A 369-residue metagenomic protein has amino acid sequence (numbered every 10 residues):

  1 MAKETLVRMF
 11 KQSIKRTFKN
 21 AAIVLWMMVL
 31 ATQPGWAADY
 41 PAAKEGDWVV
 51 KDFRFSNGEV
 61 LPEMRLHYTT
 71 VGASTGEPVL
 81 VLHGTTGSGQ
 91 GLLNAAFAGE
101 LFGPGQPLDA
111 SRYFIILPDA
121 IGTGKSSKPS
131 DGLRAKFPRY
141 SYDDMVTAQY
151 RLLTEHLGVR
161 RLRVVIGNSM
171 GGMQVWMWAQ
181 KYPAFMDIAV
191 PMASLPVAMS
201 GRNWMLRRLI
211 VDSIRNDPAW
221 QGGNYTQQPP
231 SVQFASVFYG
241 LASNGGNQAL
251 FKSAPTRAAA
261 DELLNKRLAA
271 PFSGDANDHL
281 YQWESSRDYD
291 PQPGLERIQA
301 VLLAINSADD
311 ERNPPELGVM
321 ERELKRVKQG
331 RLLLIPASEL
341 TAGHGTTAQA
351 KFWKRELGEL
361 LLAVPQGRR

Functional and structural regions predicted by a protein language model:
T69-D131: N-terminal cap/lid subdomain of alpha/beta-hydrolase-fold enzymes
D143-R163: Conserved acidic catalytic loop of the alpha/beta-hydrolase fold
L162-S200: Conserved hydrolase catalytic core segment
F185-A269: Alpha/beta-hydrolase-fold enzymes
D278-G294: Active-site nucleophile elbow and catalytic-triad environment of alpha/beta-hydrolase enzymes
I298, A304-N306: Short beta-strand/loop motif that positions the catalytic acidic residue of the alpha/beta-hydrolase fold
E311-G318: Conserved alpha/beta-hydrolase "acid-adjacent" motif
Q329-R369: Catalytic active-site module of serine/aspartate enzymes centered on a nucleophile-bearing elbow/loop
